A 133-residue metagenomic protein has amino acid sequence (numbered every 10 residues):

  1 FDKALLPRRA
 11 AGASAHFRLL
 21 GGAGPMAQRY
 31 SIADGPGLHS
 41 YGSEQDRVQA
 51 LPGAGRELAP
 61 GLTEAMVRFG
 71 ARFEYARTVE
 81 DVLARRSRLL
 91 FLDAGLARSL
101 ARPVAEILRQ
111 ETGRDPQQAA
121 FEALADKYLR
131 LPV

Functional and structural regions predicted by a protein language model:
F1-V133: C-terminal accessory subdomains/tails of enzymes that are appended
